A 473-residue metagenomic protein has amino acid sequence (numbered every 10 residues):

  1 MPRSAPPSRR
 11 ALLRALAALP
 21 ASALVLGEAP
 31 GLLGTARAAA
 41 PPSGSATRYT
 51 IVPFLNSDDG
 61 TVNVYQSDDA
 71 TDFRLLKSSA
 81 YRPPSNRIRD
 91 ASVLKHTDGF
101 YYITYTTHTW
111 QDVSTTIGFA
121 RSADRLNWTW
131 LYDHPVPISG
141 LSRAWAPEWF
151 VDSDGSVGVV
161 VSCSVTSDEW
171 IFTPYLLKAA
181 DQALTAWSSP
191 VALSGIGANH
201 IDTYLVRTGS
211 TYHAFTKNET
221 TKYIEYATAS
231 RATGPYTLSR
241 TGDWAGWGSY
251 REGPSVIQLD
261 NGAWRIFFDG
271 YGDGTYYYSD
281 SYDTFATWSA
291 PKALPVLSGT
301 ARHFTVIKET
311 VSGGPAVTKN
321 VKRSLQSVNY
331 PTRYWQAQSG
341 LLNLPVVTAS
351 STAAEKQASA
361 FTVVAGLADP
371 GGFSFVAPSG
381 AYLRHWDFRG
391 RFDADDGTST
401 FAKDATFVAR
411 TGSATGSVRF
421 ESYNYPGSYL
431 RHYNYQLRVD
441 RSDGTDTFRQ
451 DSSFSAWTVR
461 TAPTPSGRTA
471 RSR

Functional and structural regions predicted by a protein language model:
M1-S8, A15-T35: N-terminal secretory signal peptides
L16, A40-S324, A360, T406-V408: Carbohydrate-active catalytic/glycan-binding domains of CAZyme proteins, especially the secreted or lumenal ectodomains
T318-R473: Lectin-like carbohydrate-binding module/patch detector with strong preference for beta-trefoil
